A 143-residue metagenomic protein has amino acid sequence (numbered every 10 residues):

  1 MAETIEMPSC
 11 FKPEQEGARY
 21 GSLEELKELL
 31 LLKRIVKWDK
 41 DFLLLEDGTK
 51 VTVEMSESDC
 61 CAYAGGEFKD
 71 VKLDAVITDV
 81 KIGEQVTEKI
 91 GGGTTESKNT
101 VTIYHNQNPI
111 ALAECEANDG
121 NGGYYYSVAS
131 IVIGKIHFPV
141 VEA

Functional and structural regions predicted by a protein language model:
A2-A143: Surface-exposed, interaction-prone regions used to assemble/regulate multi-protein complexes
